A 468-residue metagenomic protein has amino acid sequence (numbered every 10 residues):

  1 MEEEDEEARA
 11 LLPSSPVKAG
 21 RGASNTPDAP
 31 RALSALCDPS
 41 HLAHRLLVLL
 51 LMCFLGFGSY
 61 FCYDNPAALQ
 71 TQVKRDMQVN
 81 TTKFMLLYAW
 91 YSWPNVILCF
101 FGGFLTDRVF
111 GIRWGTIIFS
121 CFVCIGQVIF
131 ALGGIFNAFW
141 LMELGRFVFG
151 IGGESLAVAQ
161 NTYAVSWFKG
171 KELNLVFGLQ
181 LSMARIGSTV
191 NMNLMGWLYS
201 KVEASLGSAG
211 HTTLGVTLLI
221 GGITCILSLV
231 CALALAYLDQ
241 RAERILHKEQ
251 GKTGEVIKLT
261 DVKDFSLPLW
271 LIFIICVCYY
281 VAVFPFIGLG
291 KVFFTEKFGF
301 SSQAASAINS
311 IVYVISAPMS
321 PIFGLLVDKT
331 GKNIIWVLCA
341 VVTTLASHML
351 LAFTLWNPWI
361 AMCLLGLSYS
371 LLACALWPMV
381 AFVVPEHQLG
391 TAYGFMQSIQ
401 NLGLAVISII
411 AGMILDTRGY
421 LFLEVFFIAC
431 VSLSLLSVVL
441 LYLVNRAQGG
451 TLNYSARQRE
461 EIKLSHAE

Functional and structural regions predicted by a protein language model:
E2-F61, R75: Cytosolic juxtamembrane N-terminal segment immediately preceding the first transmembrane helix of multi-pass
P66-A68, S266-P318, I407: Extracytoplasmic gate region of multi-pass secondary transporters
I97-F139: Conserved MFS/SLC helix-loop-helix module at the cytosolic interface between two early adjacent transmembrane helices
I97-G111, M319-K332, L415-D416: Helix-to-loop junctions at the C-terminal end of transmembrane segments in multipass secondary transporters
G145-M183: Cytoplasmic helix-loop-helix junction between adjacent transmembrane helices in 12-TM secondary transporters
N174-E203, Q397-I407: Glycine-rich segments within core transmembrane alpha-helices of 12-TM secondary carriers
G215-A234, E424-L441: Symmetry-related core transmembrane helices of the 12-TM Major Facilitator Superfamily/SLC fold
G331-M379: C-terminal transmembrane helical hairpin of 12-TM major facilitator-type secondary transporters
